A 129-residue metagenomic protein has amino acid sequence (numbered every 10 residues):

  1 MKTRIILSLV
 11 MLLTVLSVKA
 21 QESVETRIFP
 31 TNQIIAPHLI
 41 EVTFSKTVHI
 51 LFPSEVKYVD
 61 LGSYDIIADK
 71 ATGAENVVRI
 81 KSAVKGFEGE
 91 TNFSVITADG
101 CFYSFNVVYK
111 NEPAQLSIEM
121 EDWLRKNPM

Functional and structural regions predicted by a protein language model:
M1-I5: Positively charged n-region of N-terminal signal peptides that target proteins for export
I6-V10: Sec-dependent N-terminal signal peptides
M11-K19: Hydrophobic h-region of N-terminal signal peptides that target proteins for export in Gram-negative bacteria
Q21-M129: A general "mature secreted/periplasmic domain" signal
